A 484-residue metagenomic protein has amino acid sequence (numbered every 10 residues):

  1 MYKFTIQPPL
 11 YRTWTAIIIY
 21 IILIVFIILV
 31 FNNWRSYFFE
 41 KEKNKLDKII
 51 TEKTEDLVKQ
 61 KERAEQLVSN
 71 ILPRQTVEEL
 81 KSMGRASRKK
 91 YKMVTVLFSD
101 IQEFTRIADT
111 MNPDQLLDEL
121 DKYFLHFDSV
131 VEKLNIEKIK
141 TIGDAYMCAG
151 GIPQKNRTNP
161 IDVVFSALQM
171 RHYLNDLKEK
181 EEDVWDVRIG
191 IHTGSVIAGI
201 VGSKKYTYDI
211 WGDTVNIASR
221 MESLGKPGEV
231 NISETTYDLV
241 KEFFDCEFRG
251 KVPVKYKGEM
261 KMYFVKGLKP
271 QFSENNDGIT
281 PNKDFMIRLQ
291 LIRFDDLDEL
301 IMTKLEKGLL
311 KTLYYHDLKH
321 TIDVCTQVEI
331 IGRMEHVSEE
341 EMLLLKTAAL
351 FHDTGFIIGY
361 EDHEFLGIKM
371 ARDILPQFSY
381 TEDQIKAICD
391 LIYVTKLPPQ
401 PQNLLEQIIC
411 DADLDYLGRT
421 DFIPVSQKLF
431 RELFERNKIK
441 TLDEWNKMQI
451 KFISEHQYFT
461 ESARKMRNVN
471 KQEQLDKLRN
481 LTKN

Functional and structural regions predicted by a protein language model:
Y2-L46, I50: Alpha-helical transmembrane signal-anchor helices
L23, F39-Y91, S273-R293, E306: Regulatory cytosolic signal-relay segments
T51, Q60-N70, E79-F165: Catalytic NTP-binding/metal-coordinating core of nucleotidyl cyclase/transferase enzymes
L120-I136, I152-I189, T193, D213-K226: Alpha-helical scaffold within the catalytic cores of cyclic-nucleotide enzymes
H126, M170, K311-L313, D317 (+6 more regions): Histidine- and acidic-residue-rich, metal-dependent catalytic cores
V196-A198, L224-L289, M448, Y458 (+1 more regions): Cytosolic regulatory/linker segments at or just downstream of nucleotide-handling modules in signal-transduction
R249, S379-K438: Histidine/acidic-rich helix-loop-helix segments that form or flank divalent-metal centers in metalloenzyme catalytic
T280-G359: Acidic/His-rich, divalent-metal-binding segments that scaffold phosphate/diphosphate chemistry
